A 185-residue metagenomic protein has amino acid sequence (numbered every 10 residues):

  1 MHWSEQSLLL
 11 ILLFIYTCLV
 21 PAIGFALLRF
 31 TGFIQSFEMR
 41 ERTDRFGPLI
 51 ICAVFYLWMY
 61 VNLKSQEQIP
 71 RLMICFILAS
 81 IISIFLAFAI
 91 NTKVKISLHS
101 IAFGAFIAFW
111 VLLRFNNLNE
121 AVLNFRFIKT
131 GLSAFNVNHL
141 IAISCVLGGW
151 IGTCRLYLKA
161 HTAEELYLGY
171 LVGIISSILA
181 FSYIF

Functional and structural regions predicted by a protein language model:
M1-I51: N-terminal transmembrane-helix/juxtamembrane module of multi-pass inner/ER membrane proteins
M1-S4, I34-F37, K64-Q68, E120-L132: Membrane-interface helix termini and inter-helical loops of multi-pass transporters
T17-F25, A53-F55, S144-G148, I174-I178: Hydrophobic cores of alpha-helical transmembrane segments in multi-pass inner/ER membrane proteins, independent
L27-G32, N62-L63, R114-F115, S182-Y183: Structural signal for the C-terminal ends of transmembrane alpha-helices and the immediately following loop
F33-E41, I69, A160-E164: Interfacial helix-loop-helix linkers and transmembrane-helix boundary segments in multi-pass membrane proteins
E38-P48, Q66-F76, F135-N138: Short, amphipathic, aromatic/basic-enriched membrane-interface segments that mark the entry/exit of transmembrane
L49-E67, I90-T92, I96, R126-F127: C-terminal halves and exits of single transmembrane alpha-helices
M73-F185: Membrane-embedded catalytic cores of phosphoryl/pyrophosphoryl-handling enzymes
